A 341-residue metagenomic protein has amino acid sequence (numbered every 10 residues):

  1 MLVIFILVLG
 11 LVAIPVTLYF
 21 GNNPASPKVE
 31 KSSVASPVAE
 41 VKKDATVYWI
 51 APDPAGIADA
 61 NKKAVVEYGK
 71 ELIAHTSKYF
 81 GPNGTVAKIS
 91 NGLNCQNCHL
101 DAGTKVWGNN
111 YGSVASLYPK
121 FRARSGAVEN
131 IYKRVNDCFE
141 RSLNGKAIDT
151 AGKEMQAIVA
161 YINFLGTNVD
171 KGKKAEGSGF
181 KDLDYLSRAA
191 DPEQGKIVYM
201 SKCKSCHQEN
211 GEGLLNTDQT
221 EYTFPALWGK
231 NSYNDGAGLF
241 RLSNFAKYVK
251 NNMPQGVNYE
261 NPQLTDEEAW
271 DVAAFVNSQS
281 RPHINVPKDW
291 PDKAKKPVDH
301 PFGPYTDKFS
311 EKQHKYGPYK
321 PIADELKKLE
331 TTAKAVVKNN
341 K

Functional and structural regions predicted by a protein language model:
M1-G81, F121-K133, L143-K153, N163-G166 (+1 more regions): N-terminal export/targeting leaders of redox proteins
V47-V86, T167-Y199, L214-L215: Electrostatic cytochrome c docking/interface patches
K63-L72, T76-S77, N97, T104-I148 (+2 more regions): Extracytoplasmic electron-transfer domains, predominantly the class I c-type cytochrome c fold
T76-S77, N91-N94, A102, Y199-S205 (+3 more regions): Short pre-active-site segment immediately N-terminal to redox-active cysteine/selenocysteine motifs in thiol-based
Y79-P82, K105-W107, S142-A147, L165-S178 (+7 more regions): Inter-heme linker and motif-flanking segments adjacent to c-type heme-binding CXXCH motifs in c-type cytochromes
K88-I89, N109: N-terminal juxtadomain amphipathic helix that follows a signal peptide/anchor or precedes a small N-terminal auxiliary
M155-G172, A269, A273-A274: Short flanking/linker segments adjacent to small metal-binding domains or redox-active Cys/His motifs
